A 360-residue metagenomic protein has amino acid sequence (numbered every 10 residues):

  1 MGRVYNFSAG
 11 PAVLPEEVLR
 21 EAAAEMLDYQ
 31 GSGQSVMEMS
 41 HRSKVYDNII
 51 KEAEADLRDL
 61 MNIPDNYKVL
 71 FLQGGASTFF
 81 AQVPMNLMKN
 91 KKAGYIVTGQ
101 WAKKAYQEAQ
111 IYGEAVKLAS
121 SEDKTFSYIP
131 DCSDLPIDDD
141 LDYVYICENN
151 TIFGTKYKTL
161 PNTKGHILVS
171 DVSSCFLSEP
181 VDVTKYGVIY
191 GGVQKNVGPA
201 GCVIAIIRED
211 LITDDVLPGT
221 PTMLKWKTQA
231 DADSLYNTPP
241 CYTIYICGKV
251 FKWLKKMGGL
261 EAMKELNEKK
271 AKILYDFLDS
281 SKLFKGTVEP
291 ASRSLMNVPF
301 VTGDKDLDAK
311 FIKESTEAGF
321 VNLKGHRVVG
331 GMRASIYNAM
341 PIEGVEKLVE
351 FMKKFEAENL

Functional and structural regions predicted by a protein language model:
G2-V4, E317, G330-L360: PLP-dependent enzyme catalytic core of the Aspartate aminotransferase-like
R3-E54: A glycine-/small-polar-enriched, mobile loop at the entrance of the PLP active site in fold-type I
G10, A109, S121-F176: Active-site phosphate-binding strand-loop segment of PLP-dependent enzymes
P15, V193-Y275, E289, E358-L360: Active-site C-terminal subdomain of aminotransferase-like
G33-F79, N86, Q100, E108: Conserved N-terminal alpha-helix of the aminotransferase class I/II PLP-enzyme fold
S77-D142: PLP-dependent aminotransferase-like
V169, V183-Q194, V203: Conserved active-site segment immediately N-terminal to the catalytic lysine that forms the internal aldimine
F284-S315: Conserved PLP-binding catalytic core of the aspartate aminotransferase-like
